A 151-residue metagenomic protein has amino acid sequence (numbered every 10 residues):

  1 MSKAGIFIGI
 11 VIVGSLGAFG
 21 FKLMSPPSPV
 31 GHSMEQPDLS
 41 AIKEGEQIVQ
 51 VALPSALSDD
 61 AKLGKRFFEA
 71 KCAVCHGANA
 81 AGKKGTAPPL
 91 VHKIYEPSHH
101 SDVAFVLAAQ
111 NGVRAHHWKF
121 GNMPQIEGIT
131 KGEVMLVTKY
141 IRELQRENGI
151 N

Functional and structural regions predicted by a protein language model:
M1-G5: Positively charged n-region of N-terminal signal peptides that target proteins for export
F7-G20: Hydrophobic membrane-insertion alpha-helices, especially the h-region of bacterial N-terminal signal peptides
F19-G31: Hydrophobic single-pass membrane-insertion segments
H32-F67: Electrostatic cytochrome c docking/interface patches
D60, S101, F105, E133-V134: Stable alpha-helical elements in mature extracytoplasmic
G64, F68-N79, M123, V137-I141: The canonical Cys-X-X-Cys-His
K65, G77-A108, Q125-G128: Gly/Gly-Pro-rich "capping" loops immediately C-terminal to redox-active cysteine motifs in periplasmic/lumenal
K84-V91, N111-L144, G149-I150: Axial heme c-ligation environment in periplasmic c-type cytochrome domains
